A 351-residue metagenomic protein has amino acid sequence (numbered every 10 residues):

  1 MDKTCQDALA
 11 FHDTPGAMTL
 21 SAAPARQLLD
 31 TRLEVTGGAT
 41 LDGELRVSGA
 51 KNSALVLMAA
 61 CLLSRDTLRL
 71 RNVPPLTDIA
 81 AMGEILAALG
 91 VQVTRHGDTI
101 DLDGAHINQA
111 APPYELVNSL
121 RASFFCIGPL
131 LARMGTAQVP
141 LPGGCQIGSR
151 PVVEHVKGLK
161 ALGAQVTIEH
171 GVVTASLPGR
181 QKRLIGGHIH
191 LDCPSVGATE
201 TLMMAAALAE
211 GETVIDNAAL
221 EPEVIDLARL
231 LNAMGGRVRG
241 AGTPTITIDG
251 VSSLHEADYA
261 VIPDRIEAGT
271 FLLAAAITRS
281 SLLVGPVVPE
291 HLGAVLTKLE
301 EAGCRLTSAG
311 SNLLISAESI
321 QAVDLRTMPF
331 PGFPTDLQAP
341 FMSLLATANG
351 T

Functional and structural regions predicted by a protein language model:
D2-T351: Short, structured segments at the rim of ligand-binding sites
